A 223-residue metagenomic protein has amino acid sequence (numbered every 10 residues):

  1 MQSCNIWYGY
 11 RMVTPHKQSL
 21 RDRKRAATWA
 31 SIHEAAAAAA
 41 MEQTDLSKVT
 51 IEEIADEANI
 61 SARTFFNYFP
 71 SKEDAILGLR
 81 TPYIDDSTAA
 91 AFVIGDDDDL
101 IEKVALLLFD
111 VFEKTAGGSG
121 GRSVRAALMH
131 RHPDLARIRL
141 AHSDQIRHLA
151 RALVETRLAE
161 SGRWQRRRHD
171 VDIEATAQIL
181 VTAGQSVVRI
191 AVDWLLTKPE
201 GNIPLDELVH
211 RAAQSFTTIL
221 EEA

Functional and structural regions predicted by a protein language model:
C4-E57: Basic, helix-initiating cap at the start of DNA-binding domains
S19, Q43-L46, T64-L77: HTH DNA-binding helix-turn interface
A30, E34, N67-Y68, G78 (+1 more regions): DNA-binding alpha-helical recognition surfaces that contact promoter or target DNA
E34-Q43, K48, L77-V124: Amphipathic alpha-helical linker/stalk segments
A39, Y68, L153: Short alpha-helical functional segments enriched in proximate histidine and acidic residues
A105-A223: An extended, acidic
